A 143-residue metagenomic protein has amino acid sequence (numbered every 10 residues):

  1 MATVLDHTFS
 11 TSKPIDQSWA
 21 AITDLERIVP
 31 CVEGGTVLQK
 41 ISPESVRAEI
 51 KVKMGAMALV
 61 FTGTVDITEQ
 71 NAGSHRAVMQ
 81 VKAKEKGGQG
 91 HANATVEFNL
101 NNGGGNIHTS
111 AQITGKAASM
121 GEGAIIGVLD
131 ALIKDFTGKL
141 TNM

Functional and structural regions predicted by a protein language model:
M1-S45, E49: Hydrophobic ligand-binding cavity/cleft-lining segments
A2-T8, S45-R47, V60-T62, R76 (+2 more regions): Intrinsic-disorder/low-complexity, polar/charged segments enriched in Ser/Thr/Lys/Arg/Asp/Glu/Gln
T11, V52-A56, G87, N102: A generic beta-sheet turn/junction motif
Q39-A83: Glycine-rich portal/gate segments that line the openings of hydrophobic small-molecule binding cavities
E69, K82-V128: Beta-strand/loop substructures that line and gate deep hydrophobic ligand-binding cavities in soluble
D135: A contiguous pocket-lining binding segment that forms or flanks enzyme active sites
G138-M143: Short, highly charged C-terminal tails/helix-capping segments
